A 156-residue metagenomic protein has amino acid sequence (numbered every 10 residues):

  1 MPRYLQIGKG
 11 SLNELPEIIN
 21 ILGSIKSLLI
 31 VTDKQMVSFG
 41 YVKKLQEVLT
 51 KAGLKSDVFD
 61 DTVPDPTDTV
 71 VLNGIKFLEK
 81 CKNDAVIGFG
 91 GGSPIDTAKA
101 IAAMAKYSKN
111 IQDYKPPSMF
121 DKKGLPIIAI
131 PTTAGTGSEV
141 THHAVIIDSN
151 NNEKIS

Functional and structural regions predicted by a protein language model:
M1-A85: ATP/NTP phosphate-donor binding region
R3, K106-S156: A glycine/threonine-rich phosphate-anchoring loop and its flanking beta-alpha core in nucleotide/phosphate-binding
L15, G40, D68, T97-K99 (+3 more regions): Active-site-proximal flexible loops/turns
K34-Q35, D61-V63, G91, P116 (+1 more regions): Short, ordered loop/turn segments at secondary-structure junctions
K44-L45, N73-I75, P94-S108, V140-T141: Short Gly/Thr/Asp-enriched flexible loops that form oxyanion-binding sites at enzyme active sites
D57, I87, P126-I130: Hydrophobic/aromatic beta-strand patches that form the interior of the parallel beta-sheet core in alpha/beta enzyme
N83-I101, T132-S138: Glycine/serine-rich anion-binding loops at beta->alpha junctions that coordinate negatively charged ligand groups
